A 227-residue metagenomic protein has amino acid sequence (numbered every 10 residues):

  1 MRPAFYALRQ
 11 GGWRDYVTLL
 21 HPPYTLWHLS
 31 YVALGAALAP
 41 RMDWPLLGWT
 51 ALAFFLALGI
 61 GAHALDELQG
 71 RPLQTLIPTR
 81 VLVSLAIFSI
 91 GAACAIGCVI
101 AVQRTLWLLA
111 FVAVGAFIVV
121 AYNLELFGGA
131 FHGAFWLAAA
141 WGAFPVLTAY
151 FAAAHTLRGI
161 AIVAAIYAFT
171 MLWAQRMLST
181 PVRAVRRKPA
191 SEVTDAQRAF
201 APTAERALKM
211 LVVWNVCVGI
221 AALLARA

Functional and structural regions predicted by a protein language model:
M1-V17: Short, Lys/Arg-rich, polar N-terminal cytosolic tail immediately upstream of the first transmembrane signal-anchor
R14-L19, P23-A33, L46-F55, A62-L108 (+1 more regions): Multi-pass membrane catalytic core of lipid/isoprenoid biosynthesis enzymes
D15-L20, Y24-R41, N123-G159: Long, highly hydrophobic alpha-helical transmembrane signal-anchor segments
A33-L52, A93-F111, P145-V163, A221-A227: Helix-coil boundary and interhelical linker segments in multi-pass alpha-helical membrane proteins
F55-A62, V114-L124, A143-P145, A164-Q175: Alpha-helical transmembrane segments and their membrane-interface exit regions
G61-T75, F117-F131, Q175-T180: C-terminal ends of transmembrane helices
T79-A153: Intramembrane alpha-helical segments
T170-A227: C-terminal transmembrane helix-loop-helix hairpin of multi-pass membrane proteins
